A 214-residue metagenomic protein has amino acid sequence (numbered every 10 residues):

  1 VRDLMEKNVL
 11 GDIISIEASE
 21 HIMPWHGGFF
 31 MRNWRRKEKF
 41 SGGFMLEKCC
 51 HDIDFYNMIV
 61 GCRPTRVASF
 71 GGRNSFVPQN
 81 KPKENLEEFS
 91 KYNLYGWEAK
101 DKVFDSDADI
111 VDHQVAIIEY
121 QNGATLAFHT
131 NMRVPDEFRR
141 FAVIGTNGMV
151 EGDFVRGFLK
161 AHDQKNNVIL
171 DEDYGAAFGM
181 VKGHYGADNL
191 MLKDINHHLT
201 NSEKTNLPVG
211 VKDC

Functional and structural regions predicted by a protein language model:
V1-D105: Predominantly a Rossmann-like dinucleotide-binding segment in NAD(P)-dependent oxidoreductases
F44-L46, F104-D109, N131-M132, K182-G186: Short Gly/Pro-enriched turn/cap motifs at secondary-structure boundaries
C49-I53, D109-V111, D188-L192: A structural signal for well-ordered alpha-helical scaffolds and beta->alpha junctions
N74-S75, R133-P135: Short, catalytically relevant binding-site loops at active-site mouths
G96-N122, M132-R133: Contiguous C-terminal substrate-recognition/catalytic subdomains in enzyme active sites
H113, Q121-G123, V134-C214: C-terminal helical cap and adjacent loop that interface with cofactors, partners, or active-site loops
